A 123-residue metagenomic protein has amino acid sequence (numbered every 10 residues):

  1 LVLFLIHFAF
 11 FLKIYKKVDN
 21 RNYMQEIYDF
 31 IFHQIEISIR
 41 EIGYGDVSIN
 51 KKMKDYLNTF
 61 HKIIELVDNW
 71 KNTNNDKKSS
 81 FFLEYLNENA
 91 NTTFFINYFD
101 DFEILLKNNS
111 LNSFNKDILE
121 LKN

Functional and structural regions predicted by a protein language model:
L1-V2, I6, F10-N123: Surface/interface-facing alpha-helical segments and adjacent flexible terminal/loop regions used for partner/assembly
